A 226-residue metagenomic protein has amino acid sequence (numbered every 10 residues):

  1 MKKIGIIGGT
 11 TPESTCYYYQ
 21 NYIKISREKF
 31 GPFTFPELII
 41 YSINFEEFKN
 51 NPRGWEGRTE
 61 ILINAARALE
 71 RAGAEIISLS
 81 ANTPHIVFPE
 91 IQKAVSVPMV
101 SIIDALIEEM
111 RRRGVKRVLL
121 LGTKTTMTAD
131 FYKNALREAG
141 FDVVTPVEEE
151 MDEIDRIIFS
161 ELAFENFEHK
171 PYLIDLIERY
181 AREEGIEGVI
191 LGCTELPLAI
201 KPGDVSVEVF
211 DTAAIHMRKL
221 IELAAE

Functional and structural regions predicted by a protein language model:
M1-E226: Non-catalytic structural scaffold of enzyme domains
